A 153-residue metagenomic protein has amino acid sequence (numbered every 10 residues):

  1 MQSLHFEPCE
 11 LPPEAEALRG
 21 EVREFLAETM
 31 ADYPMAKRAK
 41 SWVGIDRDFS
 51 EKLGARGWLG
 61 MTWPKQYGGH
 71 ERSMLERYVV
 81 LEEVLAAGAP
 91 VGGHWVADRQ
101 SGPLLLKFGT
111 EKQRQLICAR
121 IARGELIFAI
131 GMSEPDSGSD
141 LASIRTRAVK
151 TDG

Functional and structural regions predicted by a protein language model:
M1, A27-A31: Short alpha-helical hairpin
M1-R19: Intrinsic disorder at enzyme termini
A15, V22, L26-A27, L53: Short hydrophobic motif
G20-R23, L85: Solvent-exposed alpha-helix faces
A31-G153: Glycine-rich flavin
